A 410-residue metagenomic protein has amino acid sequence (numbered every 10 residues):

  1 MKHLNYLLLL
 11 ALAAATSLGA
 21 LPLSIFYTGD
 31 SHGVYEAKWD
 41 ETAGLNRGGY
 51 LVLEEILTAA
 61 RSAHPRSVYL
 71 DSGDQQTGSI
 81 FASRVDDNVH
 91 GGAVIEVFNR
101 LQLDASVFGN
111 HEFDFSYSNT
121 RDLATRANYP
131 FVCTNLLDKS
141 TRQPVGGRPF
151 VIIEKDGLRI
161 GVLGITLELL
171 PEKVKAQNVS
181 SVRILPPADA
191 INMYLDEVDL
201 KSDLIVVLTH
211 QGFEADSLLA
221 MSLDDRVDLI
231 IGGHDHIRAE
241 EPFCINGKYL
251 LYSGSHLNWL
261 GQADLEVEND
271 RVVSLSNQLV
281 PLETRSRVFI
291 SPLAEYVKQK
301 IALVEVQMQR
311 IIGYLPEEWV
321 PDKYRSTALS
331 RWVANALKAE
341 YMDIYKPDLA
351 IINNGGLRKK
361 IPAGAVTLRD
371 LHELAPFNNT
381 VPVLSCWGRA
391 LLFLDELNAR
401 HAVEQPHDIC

Functional and structural regions predicted by a protein language model:
M1-Y6: Positively charged n-region of N-terminal signal peptides that target proteins for export
L7-A15: Bacterial N-terminal signal peptides
A14-L21, V304: Extreme N-terminus of proteins, especially the signal/transit-peptide cleavage junction and the first residues
A20-S286, P292, Y324-A339, A350-I352 (+2 more regions): Acidic, metal/ion-coordinating pockets
G247, P316-P321, F377-N378: Flexible glycine/proline-enriched surface loops and loop-helix/loop-strand junctions
V288-V366: Hard-cation-handling environments
K359-N398: Flexible, polar/acidic helix-loop-strand segments at domain edges
V403-C410: Charge-dense polyanion-binding interfaces
